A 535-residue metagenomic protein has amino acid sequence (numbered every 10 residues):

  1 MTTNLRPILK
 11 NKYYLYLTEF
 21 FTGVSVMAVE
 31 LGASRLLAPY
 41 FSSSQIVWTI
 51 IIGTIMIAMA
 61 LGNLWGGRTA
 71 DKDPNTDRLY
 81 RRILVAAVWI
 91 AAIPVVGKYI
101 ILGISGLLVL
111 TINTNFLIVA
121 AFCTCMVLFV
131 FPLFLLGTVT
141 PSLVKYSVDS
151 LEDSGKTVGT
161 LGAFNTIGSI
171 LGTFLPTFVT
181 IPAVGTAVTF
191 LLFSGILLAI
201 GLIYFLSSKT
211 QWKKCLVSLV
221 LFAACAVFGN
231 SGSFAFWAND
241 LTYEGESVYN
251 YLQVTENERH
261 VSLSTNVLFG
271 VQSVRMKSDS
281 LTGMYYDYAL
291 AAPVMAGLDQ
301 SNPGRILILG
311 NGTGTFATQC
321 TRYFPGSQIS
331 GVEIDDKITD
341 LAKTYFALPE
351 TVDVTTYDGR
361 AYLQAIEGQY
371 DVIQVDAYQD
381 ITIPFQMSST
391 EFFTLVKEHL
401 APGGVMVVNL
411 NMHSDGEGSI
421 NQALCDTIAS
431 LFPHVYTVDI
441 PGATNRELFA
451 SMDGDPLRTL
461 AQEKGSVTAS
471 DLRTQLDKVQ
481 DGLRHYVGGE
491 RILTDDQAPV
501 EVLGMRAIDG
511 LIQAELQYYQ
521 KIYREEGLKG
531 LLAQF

Functional and structural regions predicted by a protein language model:
M1-E244, E256-N257, V267-Q272, V294-G304 (+12 more regions): Alpha-helical transmembrane segments of multi-pass membrane proteins
Y251-Q253: Short, surface-exposed charged micro-motifs
S273-A292, A296: Class I SAM-dependent methyltransferase Rossmann-like catalytic core, especially the SAM/SAH-binding loop
G331: Short beta-strand "acidic-cap" motif of Rossmann-like dinucleotide-binding folds
T351-D353: Short, conserved active-site loop motifs that form the nucleotide-linked donor/cofactor pocket
D453-F535: SAM/dcSAM-binding transferase cores
